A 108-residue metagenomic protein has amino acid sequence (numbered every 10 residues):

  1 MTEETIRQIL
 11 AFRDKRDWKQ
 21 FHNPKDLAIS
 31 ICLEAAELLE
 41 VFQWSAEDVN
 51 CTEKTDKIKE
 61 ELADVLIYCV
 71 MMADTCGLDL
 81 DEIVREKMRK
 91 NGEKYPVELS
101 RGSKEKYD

Functional and structural regions predicted by a protein language model:
M1-L62, L66-D108: Flexible "arm" and connector segments at domain edges
